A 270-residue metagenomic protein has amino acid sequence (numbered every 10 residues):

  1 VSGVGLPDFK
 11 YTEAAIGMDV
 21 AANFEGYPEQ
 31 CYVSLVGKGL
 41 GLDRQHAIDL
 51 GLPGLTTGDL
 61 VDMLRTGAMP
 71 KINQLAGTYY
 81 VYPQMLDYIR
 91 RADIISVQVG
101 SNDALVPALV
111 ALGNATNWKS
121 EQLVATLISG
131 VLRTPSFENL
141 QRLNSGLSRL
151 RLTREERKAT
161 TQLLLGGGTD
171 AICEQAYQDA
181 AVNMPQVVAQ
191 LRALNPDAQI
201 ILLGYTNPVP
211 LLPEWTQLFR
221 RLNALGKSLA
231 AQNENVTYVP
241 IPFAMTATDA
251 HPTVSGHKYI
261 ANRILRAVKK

Functional and structural regions predicted by a protein language model:
V1-M63, N114-T116, T253: Serine-esterase "nucleophile elbow" of acetyl-processing enzymes
A14, S34, H46-I48, P70 (+2 more regions): Residue-level marker of intrinsically disordered, low-complexity segments enriched for small/polar residues
E25-P28, M63-M69, L211-Q217: Short, flexible/disordered intra-domain loops and linkers
Y32-G37, A68, Q186-A189, A224: Short, well-ordered amphipathic alpha-helices
N73-K269: Alpha-helical cap/lid subdomain in secreted, periplasmic, or secretory-pathway luminal O-acyl-processing enzymes
